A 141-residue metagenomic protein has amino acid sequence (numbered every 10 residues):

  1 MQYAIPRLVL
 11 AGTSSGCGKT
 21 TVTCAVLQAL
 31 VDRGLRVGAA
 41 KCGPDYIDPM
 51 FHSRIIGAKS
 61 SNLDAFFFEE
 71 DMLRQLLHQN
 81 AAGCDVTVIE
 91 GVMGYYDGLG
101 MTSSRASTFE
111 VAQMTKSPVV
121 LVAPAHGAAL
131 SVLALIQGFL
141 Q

Functional and structural regions predicted by a protein language model:
Q2-C17, T21-T115, V119, A123-L140: ATP-dependent carboxylate-amine ligase catalytic core
